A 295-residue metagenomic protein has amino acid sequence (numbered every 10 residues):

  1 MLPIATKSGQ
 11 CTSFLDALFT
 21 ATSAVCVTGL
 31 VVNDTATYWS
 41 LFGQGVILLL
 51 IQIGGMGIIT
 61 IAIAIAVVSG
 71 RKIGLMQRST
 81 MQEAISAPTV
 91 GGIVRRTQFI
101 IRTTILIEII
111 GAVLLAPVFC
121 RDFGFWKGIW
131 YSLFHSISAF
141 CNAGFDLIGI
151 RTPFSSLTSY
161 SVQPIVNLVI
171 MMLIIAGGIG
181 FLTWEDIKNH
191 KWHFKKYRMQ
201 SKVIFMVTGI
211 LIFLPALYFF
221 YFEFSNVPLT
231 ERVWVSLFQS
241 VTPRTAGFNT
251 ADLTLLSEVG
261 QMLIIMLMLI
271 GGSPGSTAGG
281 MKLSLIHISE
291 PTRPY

Functional and structural regions predicted by a protein language model:
M1-R293: Membrane-proximal intracellular helices of multi-pass ion channels
